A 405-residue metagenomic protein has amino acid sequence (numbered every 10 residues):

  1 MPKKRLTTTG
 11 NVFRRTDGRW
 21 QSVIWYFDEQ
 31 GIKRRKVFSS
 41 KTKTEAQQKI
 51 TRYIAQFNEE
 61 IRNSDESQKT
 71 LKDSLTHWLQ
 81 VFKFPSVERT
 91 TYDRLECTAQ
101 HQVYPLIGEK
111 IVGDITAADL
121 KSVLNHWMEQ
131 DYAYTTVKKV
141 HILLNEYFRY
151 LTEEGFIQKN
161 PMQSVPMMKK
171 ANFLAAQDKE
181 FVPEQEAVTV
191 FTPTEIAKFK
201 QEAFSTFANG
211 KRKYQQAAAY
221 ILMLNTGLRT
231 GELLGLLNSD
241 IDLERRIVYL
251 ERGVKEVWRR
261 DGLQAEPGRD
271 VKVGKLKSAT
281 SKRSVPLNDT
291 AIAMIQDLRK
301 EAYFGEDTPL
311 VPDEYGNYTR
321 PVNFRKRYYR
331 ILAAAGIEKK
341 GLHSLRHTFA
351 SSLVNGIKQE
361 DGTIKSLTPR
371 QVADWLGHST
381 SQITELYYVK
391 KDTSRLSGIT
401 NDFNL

Functional and structural regions predicted by a protein language model:
R15-A118, A302: N-terminal DNA-binding module of tyrosine recombinases/phage integrases
T16, M167-K170, G235-K300: Conserved tyrosine-mediated DNA breakage-rejoining catalytic core shared by Y-recombinases
K43, S67, L79-P161, F207-R212 (+3 more regions): N-terminal core-binding DNA-recognition domain of tyrosine site-specific recombinases/integrases
K138-V140, E153-I157, Q163-T230, L234 (+2 more regions): Basic, Lys/Arg- and aromatic-enriched nucleic-acid-binding interface segment
E153, I221, N225-E232, N323 (+3 more regions): C-terminal catalytic core of tyrosine-transesterase DNA break-rejoin enzymes
P193-A197, P286-E338: Active-site/catalytic core of tyrosine-dependent DNA strand-transfer enzymes
R245-E251, T308, G341-S344, S352 (+2 more regions): Short functional hotspots where side chains directly engage DNA or cofactors
R260-A265, I364-K365, L386-L405: DNA/chromatin major-groove-contacting recognition/catalytic segments
